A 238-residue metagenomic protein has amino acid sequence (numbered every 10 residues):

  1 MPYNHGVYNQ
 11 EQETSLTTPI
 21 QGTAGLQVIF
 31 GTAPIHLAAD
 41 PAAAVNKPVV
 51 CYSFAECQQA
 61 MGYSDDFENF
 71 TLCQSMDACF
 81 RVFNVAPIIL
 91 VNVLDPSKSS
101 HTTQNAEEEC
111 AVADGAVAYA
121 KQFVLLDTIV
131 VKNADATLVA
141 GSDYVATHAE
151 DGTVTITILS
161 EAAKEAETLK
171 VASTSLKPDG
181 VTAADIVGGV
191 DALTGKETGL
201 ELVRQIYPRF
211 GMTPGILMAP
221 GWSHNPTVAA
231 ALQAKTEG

Functional and structural regions predicted by a protein language model:
M1-G238: Surface-exposed assembly/interface segments
